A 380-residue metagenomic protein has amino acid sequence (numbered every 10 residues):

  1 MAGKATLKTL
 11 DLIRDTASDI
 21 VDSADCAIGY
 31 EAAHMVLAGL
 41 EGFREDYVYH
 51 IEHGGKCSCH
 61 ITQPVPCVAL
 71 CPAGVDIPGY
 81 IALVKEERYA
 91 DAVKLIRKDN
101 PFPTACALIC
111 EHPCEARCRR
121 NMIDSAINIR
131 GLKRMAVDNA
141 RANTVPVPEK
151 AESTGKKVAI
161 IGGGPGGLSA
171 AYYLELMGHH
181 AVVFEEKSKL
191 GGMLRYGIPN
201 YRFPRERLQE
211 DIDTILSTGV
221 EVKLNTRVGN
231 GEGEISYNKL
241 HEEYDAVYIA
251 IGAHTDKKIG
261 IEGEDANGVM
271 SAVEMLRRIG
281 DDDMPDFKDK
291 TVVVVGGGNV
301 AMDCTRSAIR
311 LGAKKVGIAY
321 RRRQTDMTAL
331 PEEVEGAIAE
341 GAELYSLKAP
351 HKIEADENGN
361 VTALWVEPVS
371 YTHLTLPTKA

Functional and structural regions predicted by a protein language model:
M1-P66, G74-L108, H112, I123-E152 (+1 more regions): Ferredoxin-type iron-sulfur electron-transfer modules in oxidoreductases and energy-metabolism complexes
A140-M177, L194: Extended interfacial segments that mediate partner engagement and assembly in macromolecular machines
K157, I212-K258, I353-N360: Feature captures the FAD/FMN-dependent oxidoreductase FAD-binding
A159-F184, L224-H241, T255-K257, E274-P331 (+1 more regions): Rossmann-like dinucleotide/flavin-binding elements
V183, K187-V222, I279, T305-K352: Rossmann-like dinucleotide-binding cores of NAD(P)H-dependent redox enzymes
I249-A250, S271, V294: Redox-cofactor binding/interface segments in oxidoreductases and associated redox assembly factors
D256-L276, L374: Glycine-rich beta-alpha-beta "Rossmann" dinucleotide-binding loop(s) and their flanking helix/strand
T372-T378: Conserved small/polar residues in nucleotide/adenosyl-binding loops
